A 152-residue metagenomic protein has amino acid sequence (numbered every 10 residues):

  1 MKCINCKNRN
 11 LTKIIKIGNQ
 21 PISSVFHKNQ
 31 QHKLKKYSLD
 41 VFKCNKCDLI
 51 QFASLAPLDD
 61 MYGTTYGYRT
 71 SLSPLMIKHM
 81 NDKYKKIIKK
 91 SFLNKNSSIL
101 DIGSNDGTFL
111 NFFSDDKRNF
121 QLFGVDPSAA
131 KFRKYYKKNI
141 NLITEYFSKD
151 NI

Functional and structural regions predicted by a protein language model:
M1-P74: N-terminal juxtadomain amphipathic helix that follows a signal peptide/anchor or precedes a small N-terminal auxiliary
K78-K95: Conserved alpha-helix/loop element of class I SAM-dependent methyltransferases that forms part of the SAM/SAH-binding
K95-N105: Conserved class I S-adenosyl-L-methionine
D106-R118: Conserved SAM-binding loop of SAM-dependent methyltransferases across substrates and taxa, primarily the Class I
Q121-D126: Conserved SAM-binding motif I beta-strand of class I
S128-A130: Conserved SAM/SAH-binding beta-strand->alpha-helix loop
Y136-D150: Conserved SAM-binding strand-loop segment of SAM-dependent methyltransferases
